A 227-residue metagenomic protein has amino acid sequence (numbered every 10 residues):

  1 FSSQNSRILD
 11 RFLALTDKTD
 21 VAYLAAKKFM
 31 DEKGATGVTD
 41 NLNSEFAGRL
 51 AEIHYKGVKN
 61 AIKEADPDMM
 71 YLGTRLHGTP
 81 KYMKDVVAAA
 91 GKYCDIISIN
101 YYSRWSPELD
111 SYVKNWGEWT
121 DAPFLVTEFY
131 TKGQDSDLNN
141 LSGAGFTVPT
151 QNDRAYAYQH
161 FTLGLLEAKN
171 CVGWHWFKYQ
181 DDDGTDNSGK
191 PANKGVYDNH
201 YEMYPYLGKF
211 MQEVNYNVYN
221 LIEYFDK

Functional and structural regions predicted by a protein language model:
F1, R75-P80, F129-T131, H175-D183: Short, solvent-exposed turn/loop segments enriched in Gly/Ser/Thr/Pro and often Arg
F1-E32, G184-N199: Aromatic- and acidic-residue-enriched segments that line the glycan-binding/catalytic groove of carbohydrate-active
A26-E45: Short glycine/proline- and acidic residue-enriched helix-loop micro-motifs that form flexible lids or anion-recognition
T39, N43, A47-A51, G143-R154: Residue-level preference for long, well-ordered alpha-helices that form the structural scaffold of enzyme catalytic
E45-N60, E64-G143, Q159, L163: Glycoside hydrolase catalytic-domain groove-lining segments
G73, P149-T150, Y204: Helix N-terminus capping/helix-initiation residues
F146-G195: C-terminal structured "cap/appendage" subdomains that terminate the fold
F177-K227: Aromatic-rich peripheral "rim/lid" segments of glycoside hydrolase catalytic domains that contact and position glycan
